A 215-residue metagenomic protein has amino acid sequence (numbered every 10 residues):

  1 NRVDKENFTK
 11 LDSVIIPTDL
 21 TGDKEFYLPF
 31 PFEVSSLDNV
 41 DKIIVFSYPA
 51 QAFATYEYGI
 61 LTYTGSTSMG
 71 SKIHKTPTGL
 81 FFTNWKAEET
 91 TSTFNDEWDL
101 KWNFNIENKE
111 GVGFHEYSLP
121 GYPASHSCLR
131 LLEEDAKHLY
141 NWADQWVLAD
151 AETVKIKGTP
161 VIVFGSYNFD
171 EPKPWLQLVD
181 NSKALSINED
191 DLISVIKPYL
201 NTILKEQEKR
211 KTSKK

Functional and structural regions predicted by a protein language model:
N1-P31: Extracellular LysM carbohydrate-binding repeats and other cell-envelope/extracellular binding modules
V3-D4, D41, H126: A structural connector/turn signal
K5-T9, T62-Y63, D170: Secretory-pathway/luminal and periplasmic proteins that interact with or process carbohydrate-rich
F26-Y122, S194-K215: Gly/Pro-biased beta-strand-loop elements
T90-K215: Exported/periplasmic cell-wall-interacting domains
